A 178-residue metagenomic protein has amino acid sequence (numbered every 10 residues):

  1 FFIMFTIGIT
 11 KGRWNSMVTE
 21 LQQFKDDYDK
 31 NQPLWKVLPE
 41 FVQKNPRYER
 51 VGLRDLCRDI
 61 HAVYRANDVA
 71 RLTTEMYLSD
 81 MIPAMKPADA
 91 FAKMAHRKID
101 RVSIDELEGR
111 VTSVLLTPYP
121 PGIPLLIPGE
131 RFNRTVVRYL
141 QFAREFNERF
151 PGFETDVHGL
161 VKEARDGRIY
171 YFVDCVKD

Functional and structural regions predicted by a protein language model:
F1-D178: Non-catalytic terminal extensions of PLP-dependent enzymes
